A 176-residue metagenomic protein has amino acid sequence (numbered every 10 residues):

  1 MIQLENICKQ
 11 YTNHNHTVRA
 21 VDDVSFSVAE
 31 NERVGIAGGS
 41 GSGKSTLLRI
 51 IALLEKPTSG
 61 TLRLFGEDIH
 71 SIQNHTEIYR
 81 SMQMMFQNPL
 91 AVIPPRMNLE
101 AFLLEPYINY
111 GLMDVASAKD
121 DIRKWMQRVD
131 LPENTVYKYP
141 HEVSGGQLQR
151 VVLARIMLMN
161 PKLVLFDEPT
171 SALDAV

Functional and structural regions predicted by a protein language model:
M1, Q10-D23, I72-N74, R96: A short, flexible loop at the N-terminus of ABC-type nucleotide-binding domains that lies
A37-G39: The feature captures the beta-strand-to-loop junction immediately N-terminal to the Walker
A52: Helix-to-loop junction immediately C-terminal to a conserved catalytic motif
G60-H70, I78: Conserved ABC transporter NBD signature motif
N88, M97-N109: Q-loop/switch helix immediately C-terminal to the Walker
A116-N134: Conserved ABC ATPase "signature" region
Y139-V143, Q147: Conserved ABC ATPase signature
